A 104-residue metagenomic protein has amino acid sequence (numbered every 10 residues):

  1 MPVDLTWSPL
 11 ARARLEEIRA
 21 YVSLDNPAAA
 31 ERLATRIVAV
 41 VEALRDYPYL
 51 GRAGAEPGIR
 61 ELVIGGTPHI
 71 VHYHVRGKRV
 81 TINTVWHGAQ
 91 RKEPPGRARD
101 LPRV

Functional and structural regions predicted by a protein language model:
M1-R60, R79, P95-R97, L101-V104: Basic, Lys/Arg-enriched alpha-helical interface segments
Y49, P68-H69: A generic local structural motif
V63-G66: A short catalytic or substrate-binding loop motif that flags glycine-/basic-rich loops and adjacent residues that bind
H69-I70, H74-V104: Enriched for short, Lys/Arg-rich terminal
